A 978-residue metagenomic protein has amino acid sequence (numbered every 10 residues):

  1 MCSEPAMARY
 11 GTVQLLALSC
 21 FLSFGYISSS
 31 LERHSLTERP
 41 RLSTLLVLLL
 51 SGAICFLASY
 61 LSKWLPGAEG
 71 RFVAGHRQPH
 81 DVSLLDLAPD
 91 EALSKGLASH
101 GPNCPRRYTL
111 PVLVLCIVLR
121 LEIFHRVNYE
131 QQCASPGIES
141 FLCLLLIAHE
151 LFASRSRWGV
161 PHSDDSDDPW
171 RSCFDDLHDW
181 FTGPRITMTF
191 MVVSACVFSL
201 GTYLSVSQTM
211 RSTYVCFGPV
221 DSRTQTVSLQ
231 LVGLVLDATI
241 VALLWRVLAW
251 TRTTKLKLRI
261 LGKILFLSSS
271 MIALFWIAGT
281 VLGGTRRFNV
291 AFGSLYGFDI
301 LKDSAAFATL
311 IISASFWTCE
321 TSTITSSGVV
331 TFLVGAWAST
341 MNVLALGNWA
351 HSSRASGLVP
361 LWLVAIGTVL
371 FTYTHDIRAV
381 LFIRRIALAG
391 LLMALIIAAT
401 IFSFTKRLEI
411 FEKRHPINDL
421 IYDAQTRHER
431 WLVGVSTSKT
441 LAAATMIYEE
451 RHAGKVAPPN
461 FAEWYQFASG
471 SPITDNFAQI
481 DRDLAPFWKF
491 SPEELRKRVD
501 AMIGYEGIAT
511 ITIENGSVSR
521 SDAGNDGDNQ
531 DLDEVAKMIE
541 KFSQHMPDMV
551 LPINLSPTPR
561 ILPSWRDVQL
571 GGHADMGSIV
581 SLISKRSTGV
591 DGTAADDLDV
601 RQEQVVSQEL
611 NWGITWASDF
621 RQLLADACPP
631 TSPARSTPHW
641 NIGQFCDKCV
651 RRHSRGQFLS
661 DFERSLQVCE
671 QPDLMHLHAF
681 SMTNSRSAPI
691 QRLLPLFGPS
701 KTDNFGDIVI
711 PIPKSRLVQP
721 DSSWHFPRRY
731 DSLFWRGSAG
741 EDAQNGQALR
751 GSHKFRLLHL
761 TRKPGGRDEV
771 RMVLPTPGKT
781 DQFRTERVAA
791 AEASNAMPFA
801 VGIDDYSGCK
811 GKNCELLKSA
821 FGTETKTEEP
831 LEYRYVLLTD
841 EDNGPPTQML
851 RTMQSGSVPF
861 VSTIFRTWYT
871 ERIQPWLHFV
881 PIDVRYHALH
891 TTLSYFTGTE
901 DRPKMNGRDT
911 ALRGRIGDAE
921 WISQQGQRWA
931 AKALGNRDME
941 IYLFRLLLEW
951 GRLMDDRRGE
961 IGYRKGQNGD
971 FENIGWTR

Functional and structural regions predicted by a protein language model:
C2-T827, E960-R978: Secretory-pathway glycan-assembly enzymes, especially type II membrane glycosyltransferases that use nucleotide-sugar
E824-G966, F971-W976: Catalytic binding pocket for nucleotide-activated donors in carbohydrate/polymer assembly enzymes
